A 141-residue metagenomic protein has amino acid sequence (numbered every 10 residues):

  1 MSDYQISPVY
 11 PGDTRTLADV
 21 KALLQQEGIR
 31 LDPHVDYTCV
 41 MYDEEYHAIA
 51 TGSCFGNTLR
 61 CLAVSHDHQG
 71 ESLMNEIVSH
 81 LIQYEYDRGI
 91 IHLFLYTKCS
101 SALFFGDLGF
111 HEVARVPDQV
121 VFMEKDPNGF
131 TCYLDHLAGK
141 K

Functional and structural regions predicted by a protein language model:
M1-L31, Y42, G129-K141: Short amphipathic alpha-helix that is part of the acyltransferase structural core
V20, T38-M41, F94-T97: Short, hydrophobic beta-strand segments that form beta-sheet elements in well-ordered domains
Q25-D67: A conserved beta-strand-loop-helix scaffold within acyl/acetyltransferase catalytic domains
G70-Q83: Conserved acetyl-CoA-binding loop-helix of GNAT-fold acetyltransferases
E85-K98: Conserved GNAT acetyl-CoA-binding A-motif
K98-D118, F122: Conserved active-site alpha-helix within GNAT-family acetyltransferase domains
V116-L134: Acidic/polar short surface loop at catalytic or gating sites that assists cofactor/ion binding and chemistry
